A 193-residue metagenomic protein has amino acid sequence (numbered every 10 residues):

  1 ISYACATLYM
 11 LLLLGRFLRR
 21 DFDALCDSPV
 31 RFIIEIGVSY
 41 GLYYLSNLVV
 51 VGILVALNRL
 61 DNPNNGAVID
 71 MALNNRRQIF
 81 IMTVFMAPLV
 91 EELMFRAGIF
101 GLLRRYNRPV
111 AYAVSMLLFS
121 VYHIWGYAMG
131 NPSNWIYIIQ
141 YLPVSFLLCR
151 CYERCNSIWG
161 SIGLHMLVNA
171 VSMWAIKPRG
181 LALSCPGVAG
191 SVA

Functional and structural regions predicted by a protein language model:
I1-L8, I139, P143: Selective recognition of hydrophobic, aromatic-rich stretches within alpha-helical transmembrane segments of polytopic
I1-S2, L11-L14, L54, N62 (+3 more regions): Short, structured coil/loop segments at alpha-helix boundaries
S2, S39-Y40, S115: Hydrophobic alpha-helical transmembrane segments of polytopic
Y3-L13, T83-A87: Hydrophobic cores of alpha-helical transmembrane segments in multi-pass inner/ER membrane proteins, independent
L8, L12, Y40-N47, S145-C149: Alpha-helical transmembrane segments
L11-D21, C151-R154: Structural signal for the C-terminal ends of transmembrane alpha-helices and the immediately following loop
L18-A87, A182-G190: Juxtamembrane helix-loop-helix connectors linking adjacent transmembrane helices in multi-pass membrane enzymes
L48, A56, N74-A193: Transmembrane helix-loop-helix hairpins at the membrane interface of multi-pass integral membrane proteins
